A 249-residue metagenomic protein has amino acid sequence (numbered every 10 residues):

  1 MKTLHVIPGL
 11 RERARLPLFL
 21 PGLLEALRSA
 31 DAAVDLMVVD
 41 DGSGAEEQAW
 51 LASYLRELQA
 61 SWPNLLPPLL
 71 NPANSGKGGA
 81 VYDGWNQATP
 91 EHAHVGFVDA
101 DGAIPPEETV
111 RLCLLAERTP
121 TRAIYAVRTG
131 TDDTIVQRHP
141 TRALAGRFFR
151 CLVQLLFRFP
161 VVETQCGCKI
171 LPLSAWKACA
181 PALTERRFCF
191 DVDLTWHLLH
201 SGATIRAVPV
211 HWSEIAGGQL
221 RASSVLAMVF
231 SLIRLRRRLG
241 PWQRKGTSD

Functional and structural regions predicted by a protein language model:
M1, A182-D249: Hydrophobic helical membrane-anchoring modules
E12-L16, S43, K77: Donor nucleotide-sugar binding loop of glycosyltransferases
E12-L27: Short, well-formed alpha-helical segments that are part of the catalytic scaffolds of diverse glycosyltransferases
F19, E47, V81, E107-T109 (+1 more regions): Acidic donor-diphosphate engagement hotspot in glycosyltransferases and nucleotidyltransferases that stabilizes
A32-S43, L69-N71: Short beta-strand/loop segment that forms part of the nucleotide-sugar
D40-L51, G102: A conserved acidic beta->alpha catalytic loop
N71-Q87, H94, P106-A178, T184-F188 (+1 more regions): Acceptor/aglycone-binding surface of glycosyltransferases and processive sugar-polymer synthases
H92-A103: Short beta-strand-to-loop acidic/aromatic patch adjacent to the donor-nucleotide binding site
